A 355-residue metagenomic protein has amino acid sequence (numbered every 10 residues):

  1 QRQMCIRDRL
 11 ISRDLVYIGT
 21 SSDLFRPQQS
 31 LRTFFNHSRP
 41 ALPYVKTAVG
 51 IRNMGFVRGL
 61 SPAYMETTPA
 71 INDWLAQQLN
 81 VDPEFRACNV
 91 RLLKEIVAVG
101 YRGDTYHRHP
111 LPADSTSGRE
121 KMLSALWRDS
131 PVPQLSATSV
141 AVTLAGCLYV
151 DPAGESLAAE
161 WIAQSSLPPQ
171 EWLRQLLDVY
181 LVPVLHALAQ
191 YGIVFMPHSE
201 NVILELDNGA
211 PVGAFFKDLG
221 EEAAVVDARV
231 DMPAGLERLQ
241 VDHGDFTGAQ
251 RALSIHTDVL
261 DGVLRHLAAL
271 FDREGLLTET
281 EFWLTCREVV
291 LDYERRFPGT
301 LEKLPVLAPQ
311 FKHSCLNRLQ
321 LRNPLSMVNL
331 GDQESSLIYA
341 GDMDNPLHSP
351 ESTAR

Functional and structural regions predicted by a protein language model:
Q1-Q3, R7-V179, L206-R355: Nucleotide/phosphate-binding site architecture used for ATP/NTP-dependent chemistry
L181-L185: Short C-lobe core helix of eukaryotic-like protein kinase catalytic domains
H186-Y191: Protein kinase catalytic-loop region centered on the HRD/HxD motif
G192-E205: A short glycine-rich, hydrophobically flanked beta-strand micro-motif that places a catalytic Asp/Glu for divalent metal
